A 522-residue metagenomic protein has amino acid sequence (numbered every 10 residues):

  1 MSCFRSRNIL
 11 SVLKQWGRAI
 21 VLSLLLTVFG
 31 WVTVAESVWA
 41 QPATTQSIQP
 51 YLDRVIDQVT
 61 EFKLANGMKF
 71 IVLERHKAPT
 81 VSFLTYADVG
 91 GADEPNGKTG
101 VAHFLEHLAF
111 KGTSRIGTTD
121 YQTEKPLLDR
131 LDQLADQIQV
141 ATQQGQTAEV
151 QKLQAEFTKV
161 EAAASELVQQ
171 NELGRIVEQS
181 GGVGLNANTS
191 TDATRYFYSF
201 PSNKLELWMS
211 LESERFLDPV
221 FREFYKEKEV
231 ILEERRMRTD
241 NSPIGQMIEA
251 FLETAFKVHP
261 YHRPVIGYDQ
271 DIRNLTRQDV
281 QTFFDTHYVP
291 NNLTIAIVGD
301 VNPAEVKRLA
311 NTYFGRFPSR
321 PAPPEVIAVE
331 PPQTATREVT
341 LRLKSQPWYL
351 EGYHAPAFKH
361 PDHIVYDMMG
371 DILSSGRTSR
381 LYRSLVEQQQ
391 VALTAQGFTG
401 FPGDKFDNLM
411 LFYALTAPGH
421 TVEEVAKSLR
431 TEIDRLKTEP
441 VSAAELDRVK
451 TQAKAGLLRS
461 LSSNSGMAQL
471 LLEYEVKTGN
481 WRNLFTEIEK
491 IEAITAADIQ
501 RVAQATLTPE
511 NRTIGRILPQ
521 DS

Functional and structural regions predicted by a protein language model:
M1-Q15: N-terminal secretory signal peptides that target proteins for export/translocation
A19-T33: Bacterial N-terminal signal peptides
V34-V38: Sec-dependent signal peptide cleavage junction
W39-L84, V89-D93, T119-N203, M237-N292 (+5 more regions): Non-catalytic beta-strand/loop surface segments
T99-H107, K111: Active-site recognition of the HExxH zinc-binding catalytic motif
G112-S114, Y198-E227, F401-S460: M16/insulysin-pitrilysin zinc metalloprotease superfamily fold
